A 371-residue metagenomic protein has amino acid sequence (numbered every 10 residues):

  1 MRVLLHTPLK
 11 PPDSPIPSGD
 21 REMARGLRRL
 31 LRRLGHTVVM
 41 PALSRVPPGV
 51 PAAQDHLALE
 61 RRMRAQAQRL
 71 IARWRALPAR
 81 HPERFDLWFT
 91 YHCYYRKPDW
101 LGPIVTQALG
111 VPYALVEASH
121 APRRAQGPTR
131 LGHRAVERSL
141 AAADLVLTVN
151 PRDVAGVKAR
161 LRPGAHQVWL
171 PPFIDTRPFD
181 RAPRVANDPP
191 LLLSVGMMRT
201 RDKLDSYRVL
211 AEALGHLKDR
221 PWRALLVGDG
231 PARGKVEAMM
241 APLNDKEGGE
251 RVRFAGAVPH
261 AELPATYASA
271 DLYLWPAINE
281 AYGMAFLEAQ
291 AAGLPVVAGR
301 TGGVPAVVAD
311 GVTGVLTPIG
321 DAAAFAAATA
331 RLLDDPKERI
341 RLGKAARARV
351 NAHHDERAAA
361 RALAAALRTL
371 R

Functional and structural regions predicted by a protein language model:
T129-V146: Membrane-proximal helix-turn-helix segments that form the acceptor-binding/catalytic region of lipid-linked
R152, F173: Carbohydrate-associated surface elements
V185-D205, A211-G215, L225: Conserved donor-binding/catalytic core segment of Leloir-type glycosyltransferases
E237-A261: Nucleotide-activated donor-binding/catalytic signature segment of Leloir-type glycosyltransferases, i.e., the conserved
A257-V258, A265-A270: Short alpha-helical donor nucleotide-sugar binding micro-motif in glycosyltransferases
I278: Aromatic "clamp/platform" in nucleotide-sugar-dependent glycosyltransferases that forms part of the donor/acceptor
P295-A298, V308: Short hydrophobic beta-strand element within catalytic cores of glycosyltransferases and related nucleotide-activated
D310-G311, V315-A322, R331-K337: Conserved acidic donor-binding segment of nucleotide-sugar-dependent glycosyltransferases
